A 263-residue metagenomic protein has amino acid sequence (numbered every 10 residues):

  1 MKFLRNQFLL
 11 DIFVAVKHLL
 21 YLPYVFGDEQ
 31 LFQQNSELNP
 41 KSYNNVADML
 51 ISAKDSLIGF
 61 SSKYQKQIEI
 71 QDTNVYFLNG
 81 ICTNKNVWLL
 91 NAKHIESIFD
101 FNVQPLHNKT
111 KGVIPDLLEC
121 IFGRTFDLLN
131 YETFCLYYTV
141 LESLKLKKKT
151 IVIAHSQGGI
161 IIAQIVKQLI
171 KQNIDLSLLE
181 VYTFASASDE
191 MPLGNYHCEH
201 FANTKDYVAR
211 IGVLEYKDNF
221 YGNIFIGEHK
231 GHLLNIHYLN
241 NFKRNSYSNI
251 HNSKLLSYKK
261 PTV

Functional and structural regions predicted by a protein language model:
K2-A53, Q71-K148, K205-V213, H232 (+1 more regions): Active-site catalytic motif of lipid deacylating hydrolases and related acyltransferases
F8, N35, K41-S62, F225-H229 (+2 more regions): Intrinsically disordered, low-complexity segments that are common in secreted/host-exposed effector and toxin peptides
I58-D72: Short beta-strand-to-loop junctions in surface cap/lid or active-site-entrance loops
Y131-E215: Serine-dependent carboxylesterase/thioesterase catalytic core of lipase-like alpha/beta-hydrolase/SGNH enzymes
L176-E180, A185-V263: Lipolytic serine-hydrolase domain surface
